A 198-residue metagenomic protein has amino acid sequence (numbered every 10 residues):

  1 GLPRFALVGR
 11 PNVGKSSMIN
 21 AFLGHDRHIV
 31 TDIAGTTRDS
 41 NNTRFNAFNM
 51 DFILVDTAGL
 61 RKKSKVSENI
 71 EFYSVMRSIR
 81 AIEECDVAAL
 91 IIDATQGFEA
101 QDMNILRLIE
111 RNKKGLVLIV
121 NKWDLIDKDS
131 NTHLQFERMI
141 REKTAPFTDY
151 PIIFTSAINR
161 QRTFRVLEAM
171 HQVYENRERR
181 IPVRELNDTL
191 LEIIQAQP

Functional and structural regions predicted by a protein language model:
G1-V55, K63-M76, R80, E84-L90 (+1 more regions): C-terminal-of-GTPase-core extension/linker across diverse P-loop GTPases
